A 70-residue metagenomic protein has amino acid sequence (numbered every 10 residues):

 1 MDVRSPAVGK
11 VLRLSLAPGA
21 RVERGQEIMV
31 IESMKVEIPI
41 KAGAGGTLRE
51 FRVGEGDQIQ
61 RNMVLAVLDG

Functional and structural regions predicted by a protein language model:
M1-K10, E27-G43, G70: Short beta-strand-turn/beta-hairpin segments enriched in glycine/proline and small hydrophobics that form edge-strand
D2-R4, S15, G19, E37 (+1 more regions): Generic alpha-helical hydrophobic packing signal
A7, R13-A17, E50-V53: Short histidine-centered loop motifs in beta-beta connectors
V8-K10, R21, T47, Q58: Generic "edge-of-domain/loop-turn" microfeature
V11-R13, E37, L48, L65: Conserved catalytic core of two-component sensor histidine kinases, primarily the HATPase_c ATP-binding
L16, V67-G70: Generic detector of low-complexity/intrinsically disordered segments and short hydrophobic N-terminal stretches
P18-I28, E55-L65: Short, well-structured beta-strand-loop connectors
A44-G45, E50: Juxtamembrane/interface motifs at transmembrane-helix termini
